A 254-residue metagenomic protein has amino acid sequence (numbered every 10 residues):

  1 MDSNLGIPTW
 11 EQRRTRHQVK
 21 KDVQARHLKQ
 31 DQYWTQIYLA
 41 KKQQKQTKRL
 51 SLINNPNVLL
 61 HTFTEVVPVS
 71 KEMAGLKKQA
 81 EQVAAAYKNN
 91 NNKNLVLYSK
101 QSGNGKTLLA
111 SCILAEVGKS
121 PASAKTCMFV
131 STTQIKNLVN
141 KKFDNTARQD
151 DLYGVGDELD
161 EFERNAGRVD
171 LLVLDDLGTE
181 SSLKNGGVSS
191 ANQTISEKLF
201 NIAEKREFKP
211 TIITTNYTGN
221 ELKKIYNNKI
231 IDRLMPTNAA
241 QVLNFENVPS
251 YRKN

Functional and structural regions predicted by a protein language model:
M1-Q82, Q241-V242, N247-N254: A short, basic N-terminal segment
V67-V69, Y98-Q101, I135-N145, T179-S181 (+1 more regions): Surface-exposed cleft-lining segments at the edges of enzyme active sites
A74-A80, L114-R168, Q193: Short glycine-rich substrate-engagement loop in P-loop NTPases that contacts/grips substrate
N89-N90, S120-A122, R164-G167, A203-F208 (+1 more regions): Conserved catalytic network of the ASCE P-loop NTPase/AAA+ motor domain
N90-S111: Walker A/P-loop nucleotide-binding motif
N92-V96, T126-C127, L171, I212: Residue-level preference for the first positions of well-ordered beta-strands
K142, L174-N254: Replace "adjacent to P-loop NTPase cores in ATP/GTP-dependent enzymes" with "adjacent to NTP-binding cores
